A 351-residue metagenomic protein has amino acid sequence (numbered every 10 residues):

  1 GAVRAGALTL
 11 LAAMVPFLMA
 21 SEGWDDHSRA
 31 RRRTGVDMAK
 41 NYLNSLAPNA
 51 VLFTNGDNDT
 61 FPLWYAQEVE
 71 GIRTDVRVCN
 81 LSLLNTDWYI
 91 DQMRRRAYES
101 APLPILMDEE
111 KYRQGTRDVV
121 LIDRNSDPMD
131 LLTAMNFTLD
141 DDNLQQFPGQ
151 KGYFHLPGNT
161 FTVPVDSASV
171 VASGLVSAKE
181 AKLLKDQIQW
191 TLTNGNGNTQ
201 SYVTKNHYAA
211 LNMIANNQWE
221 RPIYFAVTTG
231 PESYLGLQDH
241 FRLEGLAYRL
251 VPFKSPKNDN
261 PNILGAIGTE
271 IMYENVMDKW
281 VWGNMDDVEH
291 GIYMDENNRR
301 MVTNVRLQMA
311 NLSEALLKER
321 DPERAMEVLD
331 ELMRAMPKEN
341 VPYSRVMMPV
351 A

Functional and structural regions predicted by a protein language model:
G1-V51, F61-P349: ER/secretory pathway lumenal C-terminal domains and tails of membrane proteins involved in glycoprotein biogenesis
